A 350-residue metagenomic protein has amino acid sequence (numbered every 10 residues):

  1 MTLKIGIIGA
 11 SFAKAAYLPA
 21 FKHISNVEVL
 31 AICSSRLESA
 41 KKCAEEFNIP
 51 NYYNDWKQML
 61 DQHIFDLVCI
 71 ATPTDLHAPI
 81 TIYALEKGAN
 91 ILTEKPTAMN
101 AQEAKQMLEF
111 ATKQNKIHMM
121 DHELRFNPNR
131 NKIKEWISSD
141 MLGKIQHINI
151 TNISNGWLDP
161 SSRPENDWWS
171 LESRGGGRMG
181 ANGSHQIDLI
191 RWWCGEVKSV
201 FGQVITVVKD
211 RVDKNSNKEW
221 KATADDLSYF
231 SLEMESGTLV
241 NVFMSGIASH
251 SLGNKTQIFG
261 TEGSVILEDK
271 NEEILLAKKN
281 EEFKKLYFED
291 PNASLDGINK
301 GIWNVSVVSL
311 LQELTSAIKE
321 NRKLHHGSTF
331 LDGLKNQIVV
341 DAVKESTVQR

Functional and structural regions predicted by a protein language model:
M1-F47: N-terminal Rossmann-like dinucleotide-binding module
I7, L67-I70, K105, K116 (+2 more regions): C-terminal helix-rich "cap/oligomerization" subdomain common to oxidoreductases
V27-V29, F65, I145, V197: Core-facing hydrophobic residues within beta-strands of well-ordered domains
I49-D55: Conserved SAM-binding strand-loop segment of SAM-dependent methyltransferases
Q62, L67, P73-R125, D140: Beta-strand-loop-alpha-helix segment that lines the small-molecule cofactor/substrate pocket of alpha/beta enzymes
L124-K221, R350: Predominantly a Rossmann-like dinucleotide-binding segment in NAD(P)-dependent oxidoreductases
S184, F243-S251: Glycine-rich phosphate/pyrophosphate-binding beta-alpha loops
K209-N215, W220-K221, Y229, M234 (+2 more regions): C-terminal glycine/acidic-rich active-site capping loop/insertion
